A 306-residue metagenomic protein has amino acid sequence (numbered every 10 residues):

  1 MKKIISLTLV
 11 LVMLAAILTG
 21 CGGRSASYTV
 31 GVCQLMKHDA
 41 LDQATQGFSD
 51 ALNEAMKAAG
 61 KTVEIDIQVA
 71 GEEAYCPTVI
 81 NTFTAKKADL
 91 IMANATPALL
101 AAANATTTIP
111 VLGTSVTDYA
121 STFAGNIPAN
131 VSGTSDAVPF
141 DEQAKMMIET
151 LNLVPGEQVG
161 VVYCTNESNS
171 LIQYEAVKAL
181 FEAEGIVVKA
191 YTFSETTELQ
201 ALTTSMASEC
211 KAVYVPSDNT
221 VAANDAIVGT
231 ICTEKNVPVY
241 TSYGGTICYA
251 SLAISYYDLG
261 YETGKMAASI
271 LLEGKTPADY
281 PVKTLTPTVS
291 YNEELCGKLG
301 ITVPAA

Functional and structural regions predicted by a protein language model:
M1-T29, E54, A58-A59: Short, low-complexity disordered leader/linker segments with a strong preference for bacterial N-terminal type II
A26-L41, G133, E157-C164, V213-Y214: Short beta-strand segments enriched in small/hydrophobic residues
T29-D50, A59, D66-Y75, D218-A223 (+1 more regions): Extracytoplasmic "Venus flytrap"
V30-V32, F48, D136-E182, T276 (+1 more regions): An alpha-beta-alpha
T62-A85, T192-S208: Structural motif
D66-G125, D218-S242: Beta-alpha junction/loop-to-helix N-cap segments that form part of ligand/metal-binding clefts
Y119-P128, S132-Q158, I254-K275: Hydrophobic alpha-helical segments within soluble ligand-binding/sensing domains
S242-E294: Flexible loop/turn connectors
